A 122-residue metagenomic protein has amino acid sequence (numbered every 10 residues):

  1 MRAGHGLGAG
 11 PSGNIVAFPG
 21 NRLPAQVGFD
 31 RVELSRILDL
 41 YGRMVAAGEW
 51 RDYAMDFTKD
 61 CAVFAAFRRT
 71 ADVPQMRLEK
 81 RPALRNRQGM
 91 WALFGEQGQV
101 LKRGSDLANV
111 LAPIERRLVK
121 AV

Functional and structural regions predicted by a protein language model:
A3-L7: Extended, intrinsically disordered low-complexity regions characteristic of nuclear pore/transport proteins
G8-V63: Negatively charged, low-complexity tracts enriched in Asp/Glu with abundant Ser/Thr
S12-G13, R77-G98: Short aromatic-glycine-(Arg/Gly/Cys) micro-motifs in beta-strand/loop hairpins
A47, D72-V73: Amphipathic alpha-helical interaction surfaces
Y53-V63, D72, R85-N86, E96-Q97 (+2 more regions): Basic nucleic-acid-binding interfaces
F67-R69: Active-site beta-strand termini and strand-to-loop segments that position acidic
V73-Q75, L101: Local beta-strand/beta-hairpin segments that build beta-sheet-rich folds
A92-A121: Mixed-charge, glycine-accented linear interaction segment located at domain edges/termini
